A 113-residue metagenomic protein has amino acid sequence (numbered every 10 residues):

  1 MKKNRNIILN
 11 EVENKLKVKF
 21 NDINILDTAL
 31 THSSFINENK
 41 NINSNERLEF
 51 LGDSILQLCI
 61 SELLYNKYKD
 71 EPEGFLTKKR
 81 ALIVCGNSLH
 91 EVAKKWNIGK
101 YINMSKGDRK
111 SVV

Functional and structural regions predicted by a protein language model:
K2-V113: RNase III-family endoribonuclease catalytic core
